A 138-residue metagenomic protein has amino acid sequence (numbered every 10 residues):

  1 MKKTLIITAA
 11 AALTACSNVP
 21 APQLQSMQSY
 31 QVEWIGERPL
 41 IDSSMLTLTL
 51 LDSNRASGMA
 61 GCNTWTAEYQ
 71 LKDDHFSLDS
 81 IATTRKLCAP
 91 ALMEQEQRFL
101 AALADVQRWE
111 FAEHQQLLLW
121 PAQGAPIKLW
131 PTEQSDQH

Functional and structural regions predicted by a protein language model:
M1-T14: Sec-dependent bacterial lipoprotein signal peptides
C16-H138: Lipid interaction determinants
